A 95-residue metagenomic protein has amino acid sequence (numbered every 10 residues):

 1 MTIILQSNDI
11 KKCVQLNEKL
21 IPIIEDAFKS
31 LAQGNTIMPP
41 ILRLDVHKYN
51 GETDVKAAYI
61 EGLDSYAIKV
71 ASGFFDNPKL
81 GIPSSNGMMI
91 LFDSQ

Functional and structural regions predicted by a protein language model:
M1-Q95: N-terminal ligand-binding/catalytic initiation module
